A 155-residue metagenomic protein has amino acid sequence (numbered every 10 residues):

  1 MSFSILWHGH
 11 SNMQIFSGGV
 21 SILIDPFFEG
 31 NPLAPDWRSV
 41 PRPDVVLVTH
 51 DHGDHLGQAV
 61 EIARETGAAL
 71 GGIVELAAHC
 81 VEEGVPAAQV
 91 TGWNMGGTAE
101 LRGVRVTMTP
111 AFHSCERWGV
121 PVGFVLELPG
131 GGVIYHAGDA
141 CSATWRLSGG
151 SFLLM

Functional and structural regions predicted by a protein language model:
M1-S11, E100-R102: Bacterial Sec-exported substrate-binding components of ABC uptake systems
S2-S4, R64-A69, G132-I134: Short active-site oxyanion
F3, M13, G97, V122-F124 (+1 more regions): Residue-level detector of beta-strand structural context in well-folded domains
S4-W7, I22-D25, R105-A111, V133-D139: Active-site-proximal beta-strand elements of phosphoester/diester hydrolases
N12-H52, G57-R64, A78, S114-W118 (+1 more regions): Pre-active-site segment of Zn-dependent metallo-hydrolases
T49, G72-I73: Replace "coordinates the UDP/GDP/TDP-sugar" with "coordinates nucleotide-activated sugar donors
V74-G132: Metallo-beta-lactamase
